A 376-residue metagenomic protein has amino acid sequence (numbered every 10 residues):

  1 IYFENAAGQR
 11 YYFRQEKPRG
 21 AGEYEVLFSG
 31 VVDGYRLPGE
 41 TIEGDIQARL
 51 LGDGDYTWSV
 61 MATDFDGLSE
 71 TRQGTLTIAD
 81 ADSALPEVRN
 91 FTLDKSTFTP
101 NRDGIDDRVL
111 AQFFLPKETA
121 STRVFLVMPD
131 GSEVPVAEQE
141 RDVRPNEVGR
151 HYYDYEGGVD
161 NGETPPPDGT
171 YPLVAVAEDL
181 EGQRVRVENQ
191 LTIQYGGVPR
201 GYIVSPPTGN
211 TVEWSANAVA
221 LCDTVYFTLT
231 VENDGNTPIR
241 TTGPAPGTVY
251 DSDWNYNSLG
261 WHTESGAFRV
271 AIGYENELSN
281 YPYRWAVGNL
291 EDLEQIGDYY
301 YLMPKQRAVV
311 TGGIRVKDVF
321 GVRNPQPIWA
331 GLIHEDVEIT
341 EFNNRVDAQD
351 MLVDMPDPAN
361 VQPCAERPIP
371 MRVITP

Functional and structural regions predicted by a protein language model:
I1-L229, L290-I296, M303-Q306, C364-P376: Short loop/turn motifs at secondary-structure boundaries
V26, W58, P238-T242, I328-A330: Tryptophan-centric aromatic hotspots in well-structured domains and transmembrane helices
S121-F125, V187, T237-Y274, Y281-W285: Short, hydrophobic/aromatic beta-strand segments
L229-V231, A330-G331: Buried hydrophobic-core signal for structured, non-transmembrane domains
T230-P238: Asparagine-centered strand-capping/turn motif at beta-strand->loop junctions
E277-F320: Intrinsically disordered, low-complexity Pro/Gly/Ser/Thr-rich segments with frequent PxxP/GP/PP motifs and embedded
V316-D357: Terminal connector regions
M351-P370: Proprotein-processing/basic-patch segments
